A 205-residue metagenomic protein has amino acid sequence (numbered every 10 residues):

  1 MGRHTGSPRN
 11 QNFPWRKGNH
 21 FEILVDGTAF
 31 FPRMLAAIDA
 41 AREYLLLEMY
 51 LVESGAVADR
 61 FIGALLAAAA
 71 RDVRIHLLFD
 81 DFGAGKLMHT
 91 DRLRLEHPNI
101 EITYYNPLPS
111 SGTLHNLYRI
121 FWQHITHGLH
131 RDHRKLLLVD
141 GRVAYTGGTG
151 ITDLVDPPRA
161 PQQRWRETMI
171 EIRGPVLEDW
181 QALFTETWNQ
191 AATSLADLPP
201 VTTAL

Functional and structural regions predicted by a protein language model:
G2-R9: Membrane-proximal, non-transmembrane interface segments of integral membrane proteins
R9-Y44, E48-L205: HKD-type phospholipase D/PLD-like phosphodiesterase module
